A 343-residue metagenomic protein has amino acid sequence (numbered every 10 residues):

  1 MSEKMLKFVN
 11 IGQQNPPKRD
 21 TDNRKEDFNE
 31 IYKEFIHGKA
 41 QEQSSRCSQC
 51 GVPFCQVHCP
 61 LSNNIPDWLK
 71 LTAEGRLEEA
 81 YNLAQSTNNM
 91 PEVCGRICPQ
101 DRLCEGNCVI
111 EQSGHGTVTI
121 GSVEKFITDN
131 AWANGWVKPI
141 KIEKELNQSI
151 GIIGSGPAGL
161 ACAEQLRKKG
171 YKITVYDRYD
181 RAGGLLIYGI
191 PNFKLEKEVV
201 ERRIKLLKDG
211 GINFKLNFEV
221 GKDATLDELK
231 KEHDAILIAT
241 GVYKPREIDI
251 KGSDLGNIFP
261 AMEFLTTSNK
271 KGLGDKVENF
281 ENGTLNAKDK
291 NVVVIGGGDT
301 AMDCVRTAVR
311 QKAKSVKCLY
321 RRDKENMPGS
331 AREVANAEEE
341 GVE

Functional and structural regions predicted by a protein language model:
M1-S149, K197, I236-L265, G283-L285: Ferredoxin-type iron-sulfur electron-transfer modules and their immediate structural context
S44, G211, H233, L255 (+2 more regions): Short, well-ordered alpha-helix to beta-strand connector turns
G51, T72, R76, N88 (+12 more regions): Structural signal for hydrophobic packing residues in well-ordered secondary-structure cores of soluble enzyme domains
V52, I152-Y176, L216-T225, K230 (+2 more regions): Rossmann-like dinucleotide/flavin-binding elements
K125-T128, W136-Y188, F193-K194, E232-G241: Compact, aliphatic and Gly/Pro-tolerant "microcore" segments centered on a short helix or tight beta-hairpin and their
K144-E145, S149-I153, E201-I250: Feature captures the FAD/FMN-dependent oxidoreductase FAD-binding
K172-V175, Y179-F214, V305-E343: Rossmann-like dinucleotide-binding cores of NAD(P)H-dependent redox enzymes
